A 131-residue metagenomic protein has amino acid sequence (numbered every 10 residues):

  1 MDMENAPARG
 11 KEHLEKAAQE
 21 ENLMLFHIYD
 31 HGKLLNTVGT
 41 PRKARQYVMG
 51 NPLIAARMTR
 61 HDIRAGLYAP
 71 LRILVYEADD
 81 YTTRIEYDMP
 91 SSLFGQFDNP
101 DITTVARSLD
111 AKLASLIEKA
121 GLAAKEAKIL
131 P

Functional and structural regions predicted by a protein language model:
M1-P131: Feature detects long, helix-prone N-terminal segments enriched in hydrophobes
